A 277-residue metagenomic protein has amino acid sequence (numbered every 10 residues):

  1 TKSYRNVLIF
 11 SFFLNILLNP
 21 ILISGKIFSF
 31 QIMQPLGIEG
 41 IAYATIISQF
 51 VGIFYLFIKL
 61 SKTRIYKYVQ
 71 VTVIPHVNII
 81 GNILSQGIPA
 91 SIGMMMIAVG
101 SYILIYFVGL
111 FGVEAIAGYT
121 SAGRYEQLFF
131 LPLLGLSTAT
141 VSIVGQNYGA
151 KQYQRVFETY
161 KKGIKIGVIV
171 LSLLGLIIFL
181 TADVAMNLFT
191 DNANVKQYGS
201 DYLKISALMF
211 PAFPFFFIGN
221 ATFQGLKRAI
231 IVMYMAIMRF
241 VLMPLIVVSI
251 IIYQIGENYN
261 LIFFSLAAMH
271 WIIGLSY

Functional and structural regions predicted by a protein language model:
T1-I27, E39-I47, V51: Hydrophobic transmembrane helix module of multi-pass membrane transport proteins
T1-Y4, I105, Y119-A182, F213-M235: Small-residue-rich hydrophobic transmembrane alpha-helices
L8-N15, R124-Q127, K204, I237-I246: Small-residue-enriched core segments of transmembrane alpha-helices in multipass membrane transport and channel
S11, S48-G52, L56, L60 (+2 more regions): Transmembrane helical elements of multi-pass membrane transporters/channels
L14, Q31-I88, V144-M209, I252-Y277: Short alpha-helical transmembrane segments in multi-pass integral membrane proteins
N19, I23, L56-L60, I105 (+5 more regions): Structural signal for membrane-spanning alpha-helices in multi-pass inner-membrane proteins, emphasizing helix cores
I21-L36, M95-L128, Q146-N147, V184-A193 (+1 more regions): Helix-terminus/linker motif at the lipid-water interface of multi-pass membrane proteins
Q127, L133, A193-G219, L245: Alpha-helical transmembrane segments of multi-pass membrane proteins
